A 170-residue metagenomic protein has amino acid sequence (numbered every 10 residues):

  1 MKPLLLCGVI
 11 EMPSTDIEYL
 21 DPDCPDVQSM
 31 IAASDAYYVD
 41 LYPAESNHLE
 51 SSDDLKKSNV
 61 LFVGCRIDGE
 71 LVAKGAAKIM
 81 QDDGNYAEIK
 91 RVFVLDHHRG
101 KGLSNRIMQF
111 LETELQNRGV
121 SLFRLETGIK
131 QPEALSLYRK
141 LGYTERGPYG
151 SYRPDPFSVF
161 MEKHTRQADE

Functional and structural regions predicted by a protein language model:
K2-E11: Short, Lys/Arg-enriched N-terminal segments with co-localized hydrophobic residues within the first ~10-30 amino acids
P13-K90, L95-H97, M108-Q109, E114 (+2 more regions): Acetyl-CoA-dependent GNAT
P22, R124-T127, L135, R139-K140 (+1 more regions): Conserved catalytic-core motifs of GNAT/GCN5-like acyltransferases
L95-H97, K101, I129: Active-site acidic-Proline motif in GNAT/NAT acetyltransferases
G102, G119, G142: Short glycine-rich hinge loops at helix-strand junctions in the catalytic core of two-component histidine kinases
M108, L115-T127: Conserved GNAT acetyl-CoA-binding A-motif
P132: Conserved catalytic core of two-component sensor histidine kinases
